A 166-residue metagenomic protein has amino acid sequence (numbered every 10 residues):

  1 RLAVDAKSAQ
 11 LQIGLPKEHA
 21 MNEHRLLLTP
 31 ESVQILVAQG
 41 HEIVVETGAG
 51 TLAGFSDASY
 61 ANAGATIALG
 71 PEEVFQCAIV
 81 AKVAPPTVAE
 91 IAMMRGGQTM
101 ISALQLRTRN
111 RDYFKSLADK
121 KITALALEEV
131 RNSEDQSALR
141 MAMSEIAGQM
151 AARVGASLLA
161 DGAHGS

Functional and structural regions predicted by a protein language model:
R1-Q12, E18, A89-S166: Glycine/serine-rich phosphate-binding loop and adjoining beta1-alpha1 elements at the start of nucleotide-handling
P16-L52, G162-S166: Glycine-rich phosphate/diphosphate-binding loop of Rossmann-like nucleotide-binding domains
V33-Q34, A58, E72, A92 (+1 more regions): Alpha-helical segments flanking ligand/cofactor-binding loops in enzyme cores
A38-E42, A65-T66, I79-K82, D119-T123 (+1 more regions): Generic secondary-structure signature for well-ordered alpha-helical cores
V44-T66: N-terminal beta-loop-helix "entrance" segment that forms/cooperates in small-molecule cofactor or anionic ligand
G64-Q76: Short acidic low-complexity segments
A78-I79, T99: Structural motif
K82-V83, A103: Short, well-ordered coil/turn residues at beta-beta hairpins and beta-strand->alpha-helix junctions within
